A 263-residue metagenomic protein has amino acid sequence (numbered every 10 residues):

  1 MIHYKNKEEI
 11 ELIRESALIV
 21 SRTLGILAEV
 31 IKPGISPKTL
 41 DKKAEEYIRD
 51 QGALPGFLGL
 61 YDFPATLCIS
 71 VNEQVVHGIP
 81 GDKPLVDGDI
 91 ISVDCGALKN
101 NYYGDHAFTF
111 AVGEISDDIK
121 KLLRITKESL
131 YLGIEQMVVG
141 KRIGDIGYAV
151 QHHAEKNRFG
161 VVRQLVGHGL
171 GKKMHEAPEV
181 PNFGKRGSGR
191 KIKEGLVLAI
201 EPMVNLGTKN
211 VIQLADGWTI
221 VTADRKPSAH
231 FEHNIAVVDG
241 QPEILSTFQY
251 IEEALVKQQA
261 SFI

Functional and structural regions predicted by a protein language model:
M1-I263: Active-site neighborhoods and metal-handling regions in enzymes and metal-associated proteins
